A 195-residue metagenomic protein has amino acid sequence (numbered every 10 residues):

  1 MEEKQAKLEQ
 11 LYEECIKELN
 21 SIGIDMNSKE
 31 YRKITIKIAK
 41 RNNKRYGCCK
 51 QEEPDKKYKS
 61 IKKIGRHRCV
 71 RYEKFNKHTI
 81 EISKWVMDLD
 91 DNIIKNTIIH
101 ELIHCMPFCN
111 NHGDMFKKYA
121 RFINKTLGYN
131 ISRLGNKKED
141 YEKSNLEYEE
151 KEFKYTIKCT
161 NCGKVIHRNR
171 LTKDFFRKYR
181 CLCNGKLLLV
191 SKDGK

Functional and structural regions predicted by a protein language model:
M1-N96, C105-K195: Active-site-proximal or metal-binding-adjacent scaffold patches in catalytic folds
E101: Walker B catalytic acidic pair
